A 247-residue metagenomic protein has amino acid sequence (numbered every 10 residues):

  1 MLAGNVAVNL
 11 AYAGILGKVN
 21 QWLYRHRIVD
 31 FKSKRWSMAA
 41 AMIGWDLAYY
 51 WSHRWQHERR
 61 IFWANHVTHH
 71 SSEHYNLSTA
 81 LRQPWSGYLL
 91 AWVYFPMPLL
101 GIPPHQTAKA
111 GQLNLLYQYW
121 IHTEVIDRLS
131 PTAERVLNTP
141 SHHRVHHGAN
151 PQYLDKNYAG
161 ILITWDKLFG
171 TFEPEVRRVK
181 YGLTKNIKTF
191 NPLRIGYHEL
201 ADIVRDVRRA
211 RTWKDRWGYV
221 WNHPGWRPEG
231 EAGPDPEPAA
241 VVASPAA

Functional and structural regions predicted by a protein language model:
L2, K18, R54, Y88 (+5 more regions): Low-complexity, intrinsically disordered, cysteine-poor segments enriched in small/polar and charged residues
L2-V8, Y12, F31-Y181: Membrane-embedded catalytic scaffold of the fatty acid hydroxylase/desaturase
A3, A7, L23, R27 (+7 more regions): Generic secondary-structure transition motif, activating predominantly at the C-termini of alpha-helices
G14-W36: Juxtamembrane/interfacial segments at transmembrane-helix boundaries in multi-pass membrane proteins
I15, Q112, N157-I161, P192-L200 (+1 more regions): Alpha-helical structural motif
R178-A247: Cytosolic-facing loops and C-terminal tails of multi-pass membrane proteins
